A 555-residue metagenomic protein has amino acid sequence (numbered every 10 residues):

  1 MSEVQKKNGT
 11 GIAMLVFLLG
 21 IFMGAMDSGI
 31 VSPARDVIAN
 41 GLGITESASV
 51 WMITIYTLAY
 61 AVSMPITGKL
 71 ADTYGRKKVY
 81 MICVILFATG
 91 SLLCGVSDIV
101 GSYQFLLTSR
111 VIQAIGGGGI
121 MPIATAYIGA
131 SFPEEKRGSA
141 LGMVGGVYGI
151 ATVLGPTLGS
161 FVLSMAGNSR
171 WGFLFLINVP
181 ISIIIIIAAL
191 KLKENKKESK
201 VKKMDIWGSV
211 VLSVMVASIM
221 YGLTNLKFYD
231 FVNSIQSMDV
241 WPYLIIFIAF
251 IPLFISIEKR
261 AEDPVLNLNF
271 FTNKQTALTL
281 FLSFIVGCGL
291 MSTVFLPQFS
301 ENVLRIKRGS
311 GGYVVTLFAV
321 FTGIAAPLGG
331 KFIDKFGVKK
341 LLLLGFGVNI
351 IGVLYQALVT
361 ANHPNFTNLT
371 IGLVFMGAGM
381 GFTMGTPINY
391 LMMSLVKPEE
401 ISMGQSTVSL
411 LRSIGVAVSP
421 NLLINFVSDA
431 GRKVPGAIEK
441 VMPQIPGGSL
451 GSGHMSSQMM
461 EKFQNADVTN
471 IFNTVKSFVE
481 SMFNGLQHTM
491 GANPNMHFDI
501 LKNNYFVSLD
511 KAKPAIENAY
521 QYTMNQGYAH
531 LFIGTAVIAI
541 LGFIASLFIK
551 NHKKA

Functional and structural regions predicted by a protein language model:
M1-A13, K191-E194, L253, S457-A555: Transmembrane-helix exit segments and adjacent C-terminal regions of multi-pass membrane proteins
I12-L58, V62-T67, G155, S292-P297: Extracytoplasmic
M14-M23, V31-S32, Q236-Y243, E262-G436 (+1 more regions): 12-transmembrane solute porter fold
I38-N40, L70-A71, C94, L158-N168 (+5 more regions): Interfacial helix-cap and linker-helix signal at transmembrane-aqueous boundaries of multi-pass secondary transporters
T54-K69, M121-T125, T316-G329: Central cavity-lining transmembrane alpha-helices of secondary-active solute carriers, predominantly the Major
M64-R76, L163, A325-V338: Helix-to-loop junctions at the C-terminal end of transmembrane segments in multipass secondary transporters
A71-G208: Helix-loop-helix hairpins in multi-pass membrane proteins, especially solute transporters
S164-F281: Hydrophobic transmembrane-helix bundles of small-molecule transporters
